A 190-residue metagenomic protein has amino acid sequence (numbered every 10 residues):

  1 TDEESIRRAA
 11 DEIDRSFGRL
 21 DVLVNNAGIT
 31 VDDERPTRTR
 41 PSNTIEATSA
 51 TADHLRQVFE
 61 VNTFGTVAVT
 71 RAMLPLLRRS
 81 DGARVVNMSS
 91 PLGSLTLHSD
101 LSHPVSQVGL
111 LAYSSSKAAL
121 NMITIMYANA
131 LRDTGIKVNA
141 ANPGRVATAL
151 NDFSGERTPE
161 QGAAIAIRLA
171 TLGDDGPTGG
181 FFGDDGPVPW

Functional and structural regions predicted by a protein language model:
T1-D11, A52: The beta1-alpha1 cofactor-binding region of Rossmann-like NAD(H)/NADP(H)-dependent oxidoreductases
E12-N25, V31-P36, T51: A glycine-rich helix->loop->beta "capping" turn within Rossmann-like NAD(P)(H)-dependent oxidoreductase domains
V24, V69-M73, L77, I123-T124 (+1 more regions): Hydrophobic positions on the long internal alpha-helix of Rossmann-like NAD(P)-dependent oxidoreductase domains
N25-N26, R84-S90, K137-N142: Structural signature of the Rossmann-like NAD(P)-dependent dehydrogenase/reductase core
I29-F59, R78-R132: Catalytic loop of short-chain dehydrogenase/reductase
D33, S94-H98, I136, R145-S154: Short beta-loop-alpha junction of Rossmann-like oxidoreductase domains
A118, D133, A140-A141, T148 (+1 more regions): C-terminal helical subdomain
